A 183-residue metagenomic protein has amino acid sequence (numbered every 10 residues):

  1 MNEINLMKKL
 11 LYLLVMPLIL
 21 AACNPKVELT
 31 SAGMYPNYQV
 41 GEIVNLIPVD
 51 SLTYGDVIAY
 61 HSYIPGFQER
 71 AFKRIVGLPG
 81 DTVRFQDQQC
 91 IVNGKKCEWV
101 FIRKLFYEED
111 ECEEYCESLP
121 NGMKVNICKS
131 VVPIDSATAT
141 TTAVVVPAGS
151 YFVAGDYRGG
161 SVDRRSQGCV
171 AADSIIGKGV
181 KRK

Functional and structural regions predicted by a protein language model:
M1-L6: Short, Lys/Arg-enriched N-terminal segments with co-localized hydrophobic residues within the first ~10-30 amino acids
K8-M16: Sec-dependent signal peptide recognition, specifically the positively charged N-region followed immediately by
P17-L18, D135: Generic signature of intrinsically disordered, low-complexity, basic-rich segments and short cationic peptides
L20-A22: C-terminal motif of bacterial Sec signal peptides marking the signal peptidase cleavage site
N24-V27: Bacterial lipoprotein signal-peptidase II cleavage site
A32-K183: Soluble "head" domains of membrane/secretory-pathway proteins
